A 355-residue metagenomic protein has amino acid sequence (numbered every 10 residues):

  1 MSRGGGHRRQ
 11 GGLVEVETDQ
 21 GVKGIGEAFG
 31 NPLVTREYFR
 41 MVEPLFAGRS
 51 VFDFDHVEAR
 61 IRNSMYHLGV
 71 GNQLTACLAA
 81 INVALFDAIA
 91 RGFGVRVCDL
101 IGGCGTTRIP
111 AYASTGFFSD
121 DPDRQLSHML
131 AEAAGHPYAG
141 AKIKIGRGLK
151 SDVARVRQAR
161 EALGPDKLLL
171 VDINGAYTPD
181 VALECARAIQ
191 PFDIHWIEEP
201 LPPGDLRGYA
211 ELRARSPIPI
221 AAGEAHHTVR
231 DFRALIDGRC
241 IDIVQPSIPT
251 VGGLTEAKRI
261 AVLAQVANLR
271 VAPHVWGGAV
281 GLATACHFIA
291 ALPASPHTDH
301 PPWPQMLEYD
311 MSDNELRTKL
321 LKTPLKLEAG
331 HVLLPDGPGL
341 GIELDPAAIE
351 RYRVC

Functional and structural regions predicted by a protein language model:
M1-I25, F29, D313-L320: Structured beta-strand/loop patches that form or line metal/cofactor-binding pockets in enzymes
E17-G92: Metal- or metallocofactor-binding catalytic centers and their adjacent structured scaffolds across diverse enzyme
G21, V42, I81, G94 (+7 more regions): Conserved, mostly hydrophobic/aromatic
E27, L78, K144-G148, N174-T178 (+4 more regions): Glycine- and other small-residue-rich loops at beta-strand/loop junctions that grip anionic moieties
R91, V95-T107, L325, V332-L334: N-terminal amphipathic alpha-helix/helix-capping segment at the start of soluble metabolic enzymes
G102-S216: Metal-dependent enolase-superfamily TIM-barrel catalytic cores that perform enediolate-based chemistry
R187, D193, G204-A221, H226-H331: Shared catalytic-loop signature of beta/alpha-barrel
D313-C355: C-terminal extensions of enzymes
